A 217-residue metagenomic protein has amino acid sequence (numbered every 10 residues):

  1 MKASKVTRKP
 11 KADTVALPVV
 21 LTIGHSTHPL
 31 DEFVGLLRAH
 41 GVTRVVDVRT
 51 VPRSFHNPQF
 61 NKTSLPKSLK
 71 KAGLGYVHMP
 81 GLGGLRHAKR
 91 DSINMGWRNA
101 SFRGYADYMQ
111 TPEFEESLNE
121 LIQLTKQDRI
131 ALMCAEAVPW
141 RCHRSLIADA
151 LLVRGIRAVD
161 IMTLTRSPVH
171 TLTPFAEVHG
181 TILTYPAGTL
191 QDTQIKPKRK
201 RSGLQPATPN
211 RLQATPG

Functional and structural regions predicted by a protein language model:
M1-G217: Residues lining hydrophobic/aromatic ligand-binding pockets adjacent to catalytic sites
